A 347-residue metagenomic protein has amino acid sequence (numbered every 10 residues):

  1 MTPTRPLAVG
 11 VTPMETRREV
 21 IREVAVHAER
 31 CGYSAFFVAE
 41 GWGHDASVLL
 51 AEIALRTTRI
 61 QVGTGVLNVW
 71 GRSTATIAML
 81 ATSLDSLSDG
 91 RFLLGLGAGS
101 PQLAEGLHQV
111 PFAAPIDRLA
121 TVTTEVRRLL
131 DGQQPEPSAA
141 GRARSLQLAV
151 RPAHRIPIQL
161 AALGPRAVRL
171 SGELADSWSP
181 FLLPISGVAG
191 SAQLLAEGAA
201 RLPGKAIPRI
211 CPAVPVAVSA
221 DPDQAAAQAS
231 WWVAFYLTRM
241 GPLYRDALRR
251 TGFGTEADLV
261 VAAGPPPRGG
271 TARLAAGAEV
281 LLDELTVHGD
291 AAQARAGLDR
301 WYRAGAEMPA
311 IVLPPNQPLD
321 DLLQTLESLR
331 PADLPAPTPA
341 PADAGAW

Functional and structural regions predicted by a protein language model:
M1-W347: Active-site-adjacent structural elements that line small-molecule/cofactor binding pockets in enzymes
